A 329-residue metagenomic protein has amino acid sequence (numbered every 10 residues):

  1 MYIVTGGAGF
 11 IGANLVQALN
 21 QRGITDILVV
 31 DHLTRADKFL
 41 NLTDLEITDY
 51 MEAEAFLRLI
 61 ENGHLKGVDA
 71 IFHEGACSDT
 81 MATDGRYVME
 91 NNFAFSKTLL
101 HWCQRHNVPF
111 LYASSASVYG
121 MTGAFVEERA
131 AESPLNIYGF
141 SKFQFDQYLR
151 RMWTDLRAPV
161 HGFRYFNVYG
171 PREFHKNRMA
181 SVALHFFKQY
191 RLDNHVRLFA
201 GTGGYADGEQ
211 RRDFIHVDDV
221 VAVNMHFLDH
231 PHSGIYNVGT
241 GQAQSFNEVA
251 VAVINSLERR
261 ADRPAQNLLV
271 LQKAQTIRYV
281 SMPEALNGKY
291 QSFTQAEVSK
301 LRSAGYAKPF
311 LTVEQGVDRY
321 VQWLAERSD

Functional and structural regions predicted by a protein language model:
M1, D69-A70, P109: Structural motif
Y2-R22: N-terminal Rossmann NAD(P)H-binding glycine-rich loop of SDR-like oxidoreductase domains
T5, V30, I71-G75, Y112-A116 (+1 more regions): SDR active-site strand-loop-helix element
V29-F56: Glycine-rich phosphate-binding loop and adjoining beta1-alpha1-beta2 segment of Rossmann-like nucleotide-binding folds
D44, A53-N91: NAD(P)H-binding glycine-rich loop region in Rossmannoid oxidoreductase-like domains and their noncatalytic homologs
E90, A94-T98, R105, V118-G162 (+3 more regions): Catalytic helix-loop patch of NAD(P)-dependent Rossmann-fold dehydrogenases
A124, Q147-H226, V251-I254: NAD(P)-dependent short-chain dehydrogenase/reductase
L192-D329: C-terminal substrate-binding subdomain of Rossmann-fold SDR/epimerase-dehydratase oxidoreductases
